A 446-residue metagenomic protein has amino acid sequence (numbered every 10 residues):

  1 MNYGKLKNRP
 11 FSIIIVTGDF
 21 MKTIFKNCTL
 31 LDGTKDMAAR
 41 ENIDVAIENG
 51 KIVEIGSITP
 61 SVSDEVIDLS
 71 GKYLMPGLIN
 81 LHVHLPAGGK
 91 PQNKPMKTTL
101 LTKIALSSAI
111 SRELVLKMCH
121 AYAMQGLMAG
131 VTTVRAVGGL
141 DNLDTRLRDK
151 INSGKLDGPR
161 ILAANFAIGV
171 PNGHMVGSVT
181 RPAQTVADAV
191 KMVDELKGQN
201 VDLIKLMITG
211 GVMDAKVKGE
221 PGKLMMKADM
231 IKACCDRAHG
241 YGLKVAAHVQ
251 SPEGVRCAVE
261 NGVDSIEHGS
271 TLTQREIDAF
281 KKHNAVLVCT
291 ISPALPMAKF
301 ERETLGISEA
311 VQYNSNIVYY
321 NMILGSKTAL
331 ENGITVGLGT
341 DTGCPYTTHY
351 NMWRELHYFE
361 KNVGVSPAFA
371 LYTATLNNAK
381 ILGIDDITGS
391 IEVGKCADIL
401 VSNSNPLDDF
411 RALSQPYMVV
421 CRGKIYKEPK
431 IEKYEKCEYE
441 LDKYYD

Functional and structural regions predicted by a protein language model:
K5-F20: Short, Lys/Arg-enriched N-terminal segments with co-localized hydrophobic residues within the first ~10-30 amino acids
V16-I43, E48, I58, A105-L106 (+3 more regions): Active-site microenvironment of metallo-dependent hydrolases
I58-M75: Active-site metal-binding motif and surrounding structural segment of the metallo-beta-lactamase
Y73-K150, D229: Metal-associated gating/positioning segment near the N- to mid-region
I104-K117, H174-K191: Active-site mouth loops of central-metabolism enzymes
S108-R112, C119-D144, G158-G169, V201-A215 (+4 more regions): Divalent metal-dependent hydrolysis catalytic cores, especially in the metallo-beta-lactamase
G210-I323, G337, T342-C344, G364-V365 (+1 more regions): Active-site core of metal-dependent hydrolases
G240, I307-A310, Y319-N405: His/Asp/Glu-enriched, well-ordered alpha-helical/loop segment that forms or immediately abuts the divalent-metal
